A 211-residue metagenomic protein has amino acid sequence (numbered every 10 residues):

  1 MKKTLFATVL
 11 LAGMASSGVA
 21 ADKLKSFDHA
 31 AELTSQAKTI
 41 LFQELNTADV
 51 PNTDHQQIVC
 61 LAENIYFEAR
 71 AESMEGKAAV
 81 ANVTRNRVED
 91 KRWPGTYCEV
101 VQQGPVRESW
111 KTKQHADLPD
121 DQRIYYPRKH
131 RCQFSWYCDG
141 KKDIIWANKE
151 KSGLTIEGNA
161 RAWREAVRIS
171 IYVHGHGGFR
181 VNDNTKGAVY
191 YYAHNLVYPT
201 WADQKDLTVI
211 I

Functional and structural regions predicted by a protein language model:
T4-G13: Sec-dependent N-terminal signal peptides
G18-I211: Bacterial extracytoplasmic/cell-wall-associated proteins, especially those involved in peptidoglycan
